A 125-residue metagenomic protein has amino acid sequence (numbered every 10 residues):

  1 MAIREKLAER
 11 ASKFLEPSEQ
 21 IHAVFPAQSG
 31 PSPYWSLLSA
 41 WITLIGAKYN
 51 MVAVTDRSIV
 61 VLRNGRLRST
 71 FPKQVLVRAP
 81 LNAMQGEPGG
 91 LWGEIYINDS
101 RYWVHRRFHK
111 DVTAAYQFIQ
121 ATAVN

Functional and structural regions predicted by a protein language model:
M1-M51: Anionic N-terminal interaction surfaces
F14-E16, P88-G90, I97: A generic structural signal for short, non-catalytic loop/turn and secondary-structure boundary residues
P33-W92, S100-R101: Phosphoinositide-binding peripheral membrane targeting modules
E94-F118: Canonical phosphoinositide-binding patch of PH/PH-like domains
I119-N125: A membrane-cytosol interface segment of integral membrane proteins
